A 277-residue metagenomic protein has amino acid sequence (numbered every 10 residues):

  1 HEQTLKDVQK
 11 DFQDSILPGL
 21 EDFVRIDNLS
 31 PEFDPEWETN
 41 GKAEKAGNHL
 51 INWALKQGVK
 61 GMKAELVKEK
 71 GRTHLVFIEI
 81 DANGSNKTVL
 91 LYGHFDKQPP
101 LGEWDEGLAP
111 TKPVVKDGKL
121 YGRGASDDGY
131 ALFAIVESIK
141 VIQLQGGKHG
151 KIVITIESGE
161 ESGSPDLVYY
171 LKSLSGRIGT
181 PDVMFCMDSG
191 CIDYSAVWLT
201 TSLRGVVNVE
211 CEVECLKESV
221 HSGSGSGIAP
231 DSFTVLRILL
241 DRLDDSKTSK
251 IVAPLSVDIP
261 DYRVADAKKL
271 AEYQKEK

Functional and structural regions predicted by a protein language model:
H1-E103: N-terminal helical capping/dimerization or prosegment-like subdomains of hydrolases acting on amide or phosphate bonds
D11, S15, G41, K45 (+5 more regions): Conserved active-site and cofactor/substrate-binding residues in soluble primary-metabolism enzymes
R25, L55, L144, S175-G176 (+2 more regions): Generic secondary-structure signature for well-ordered alpha-helical cores
N86-I156: Active-site metal-coordination/substrate-binding segment of hydrolases, especially metallo-dependent peptidases
G129-Q145, S164-K172, P230-R242: Active-site-proximal alpha-helical scaffold in enzymes
H149-P230: Histidine/acidic-residue-rich, glycine-tolerant segments that coordinate divalent metal ions
R177, I192, T201, S222-K277: Acidic-enriched catalytic cores of C-N bond-cleaving enzymes acting on peptides and small amides
